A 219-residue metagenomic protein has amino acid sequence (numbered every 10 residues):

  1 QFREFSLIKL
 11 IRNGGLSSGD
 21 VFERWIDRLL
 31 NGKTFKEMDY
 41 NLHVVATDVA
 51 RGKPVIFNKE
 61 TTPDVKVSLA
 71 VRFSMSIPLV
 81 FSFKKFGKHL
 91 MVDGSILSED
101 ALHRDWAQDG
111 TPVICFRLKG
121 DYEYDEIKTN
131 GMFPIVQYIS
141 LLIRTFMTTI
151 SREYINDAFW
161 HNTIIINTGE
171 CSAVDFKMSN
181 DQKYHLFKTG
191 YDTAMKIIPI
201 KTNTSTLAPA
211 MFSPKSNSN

Functional and structural regions predicted by a protein language model:
Q1-N219: Patatin-like phospholipase
